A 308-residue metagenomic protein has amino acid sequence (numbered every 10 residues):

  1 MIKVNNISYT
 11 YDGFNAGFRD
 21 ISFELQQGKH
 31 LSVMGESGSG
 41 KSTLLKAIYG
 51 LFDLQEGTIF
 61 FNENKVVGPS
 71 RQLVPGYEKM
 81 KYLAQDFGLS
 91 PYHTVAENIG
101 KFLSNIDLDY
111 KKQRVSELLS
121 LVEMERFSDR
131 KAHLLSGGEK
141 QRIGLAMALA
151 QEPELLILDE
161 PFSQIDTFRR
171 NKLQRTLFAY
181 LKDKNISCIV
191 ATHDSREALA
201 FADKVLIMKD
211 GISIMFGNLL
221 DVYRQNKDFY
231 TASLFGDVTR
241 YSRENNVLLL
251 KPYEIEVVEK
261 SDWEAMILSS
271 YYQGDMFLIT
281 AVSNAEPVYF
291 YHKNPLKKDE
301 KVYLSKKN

Functional and structural regions predicted by a protein language model:
D12, V66-K81, N105, V222: ABC ATPase NBD coupling module
Y49: Helix-to-loop junction immediately C-terminal to a conserved catalytic motif
Y110-F127, A179: Conserved ABC ATPase "signature" region
K131-L135, E139: Conserved ABC ATPase signature
A150-E154: A short, proline-enriched helix->beta-strand linker immediately N-terminal to the Walker B motif in ABC-type P-loop
S213-G217, Q225: ABC ATPase "signature
V247-N308: Non-catalytic connector elements of ABC transporters
